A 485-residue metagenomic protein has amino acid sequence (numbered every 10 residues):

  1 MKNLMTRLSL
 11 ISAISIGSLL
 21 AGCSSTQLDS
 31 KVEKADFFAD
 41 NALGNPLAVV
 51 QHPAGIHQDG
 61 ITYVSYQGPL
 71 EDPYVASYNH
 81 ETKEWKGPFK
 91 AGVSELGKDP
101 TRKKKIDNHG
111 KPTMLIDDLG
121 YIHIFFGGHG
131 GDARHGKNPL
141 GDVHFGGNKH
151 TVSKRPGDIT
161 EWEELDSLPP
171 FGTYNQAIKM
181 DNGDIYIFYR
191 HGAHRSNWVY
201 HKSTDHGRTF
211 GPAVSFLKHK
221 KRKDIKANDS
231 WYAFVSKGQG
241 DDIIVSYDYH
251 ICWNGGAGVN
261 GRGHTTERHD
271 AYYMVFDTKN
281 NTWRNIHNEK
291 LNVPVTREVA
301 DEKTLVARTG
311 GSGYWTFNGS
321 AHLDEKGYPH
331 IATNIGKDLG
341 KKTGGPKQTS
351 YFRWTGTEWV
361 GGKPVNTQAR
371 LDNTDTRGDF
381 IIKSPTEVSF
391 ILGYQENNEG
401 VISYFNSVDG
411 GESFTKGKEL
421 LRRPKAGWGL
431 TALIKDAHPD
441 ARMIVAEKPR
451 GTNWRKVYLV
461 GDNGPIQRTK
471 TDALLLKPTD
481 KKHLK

Functional and structural regions predicted by a protein language model:
M1-S12: Bacterial N-terminal signal peptides that target proteins for export
L20-G22: C-terminal motif of bacterial Sec signal peptides marking the signal peptidase cleavage site
Q27-K485: Extracellular, repeat-based ectodomains that mediate carbohydrate processing or recognition
